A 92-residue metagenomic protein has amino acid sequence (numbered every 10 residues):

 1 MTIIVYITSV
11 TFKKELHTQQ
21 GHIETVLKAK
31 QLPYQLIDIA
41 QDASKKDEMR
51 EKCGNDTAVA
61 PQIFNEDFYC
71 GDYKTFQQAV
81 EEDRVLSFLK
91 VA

Functional and structural regions predicted by a protein language model:
M1-L36: Local sequence-structure signature of Cys/Sec-based thiol-disulfide redox active-site neighborhoods
Y6-T8, I37-D42, K52, E66: Structured beta-strand/turn binding interfaces of compact recognition modules in eukaryotic regulators
F12-E15, S44-D47, Y69-G71: Eukaryotic short linear interaction motifs
Q19, I23, Q41-K45, D72 (+1 more regions): Alpha-helical interaction elements in eukaryotic regulators
D38-I39, Q62, T75: Proline- and acidic/polar-enriched loop/turn elements at helix boundaries
I39-A58, E82-V91: Thioredoxin-like thiol-disulfide oxidoreductase module
K52-G71: Short, structured active-site "lid" loops
E66-A92: Non-catalytic, surface beta->alpha helical segment in thiol-disulfide oxidoreductase systems
